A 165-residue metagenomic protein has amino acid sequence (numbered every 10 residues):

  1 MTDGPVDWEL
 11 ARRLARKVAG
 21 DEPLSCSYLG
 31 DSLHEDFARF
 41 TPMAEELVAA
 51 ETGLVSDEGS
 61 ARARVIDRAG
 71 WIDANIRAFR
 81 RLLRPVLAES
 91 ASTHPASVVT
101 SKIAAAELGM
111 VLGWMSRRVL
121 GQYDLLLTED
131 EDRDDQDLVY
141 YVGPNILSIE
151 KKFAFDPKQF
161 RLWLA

Functional and structural regions predicted by a protein language model:
M1-S116: A metal-dependent hydrolase signature that marks the N-terminal structural subdomain at the beginning of catalytic folds
G113-W163: Active-site scaffold of zinc-dependent metalloenzymes
